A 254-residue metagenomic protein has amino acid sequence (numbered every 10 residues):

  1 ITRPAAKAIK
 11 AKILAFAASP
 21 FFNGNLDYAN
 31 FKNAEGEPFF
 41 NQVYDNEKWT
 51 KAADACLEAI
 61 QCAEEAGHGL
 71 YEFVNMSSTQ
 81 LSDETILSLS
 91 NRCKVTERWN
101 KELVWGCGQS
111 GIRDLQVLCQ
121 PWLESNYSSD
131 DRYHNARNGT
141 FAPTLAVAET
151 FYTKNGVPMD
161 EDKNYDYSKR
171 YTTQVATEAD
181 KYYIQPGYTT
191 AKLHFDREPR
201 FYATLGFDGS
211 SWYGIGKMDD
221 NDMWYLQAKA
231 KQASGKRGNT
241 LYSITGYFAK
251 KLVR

Functional and structural regions predicted by a protein language model:
P4, K12-A233: An aromatic- and glycine-enriched ligand-binding surface/loop that stacks and positions planar moieties
I9-P20, S243-V253: Glycine-rich, acidic and aromatic/proline-enriched surface loops and short helix-turn segments that act as binding
D222, A228-R254: Active-site beta-strand/loop architecture of penicillin-binding DD-peptidases
